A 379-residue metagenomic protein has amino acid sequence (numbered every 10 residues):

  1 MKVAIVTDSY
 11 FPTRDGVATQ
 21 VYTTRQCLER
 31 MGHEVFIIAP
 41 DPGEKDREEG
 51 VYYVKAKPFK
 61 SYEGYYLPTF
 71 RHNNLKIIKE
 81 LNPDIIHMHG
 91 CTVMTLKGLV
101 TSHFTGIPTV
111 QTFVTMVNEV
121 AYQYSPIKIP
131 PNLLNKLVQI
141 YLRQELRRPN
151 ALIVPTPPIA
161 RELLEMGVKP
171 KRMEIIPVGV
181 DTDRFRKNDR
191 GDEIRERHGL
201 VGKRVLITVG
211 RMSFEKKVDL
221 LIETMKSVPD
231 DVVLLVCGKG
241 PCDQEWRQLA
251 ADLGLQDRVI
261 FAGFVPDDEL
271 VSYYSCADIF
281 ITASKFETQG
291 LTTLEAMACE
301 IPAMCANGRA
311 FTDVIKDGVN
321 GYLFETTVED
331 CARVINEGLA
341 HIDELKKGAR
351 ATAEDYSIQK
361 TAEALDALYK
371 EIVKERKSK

Functional and structural regions predicted by a protein language model:
M1-A56, K360, D366: N-terminal subdomain of nucleotide-sugar transferases
T19, R204-S227, P241-R247: A conserved mid-protein helix/loop that constitutes part of the nucleotide-sugar donor-binding site
A39, Y53-K55, N132-N135, Q139-D189 (+1 more regions): Donor nucleotide-sugar binding/catalytic pocket of nucleotide-sugar-dependent glycosyltransferases
L146, F264-V265, S272-A277: Short alpha-helical donor nucleotide-sugar binding micro-motif in glycosyltransferases
K285: Aromatic "clamp/platform" in nucleotide-sugar-dependent glycosyltransferases that forms part of the donor/acceptor
P302-C305: Short hydrophobic beta-strand element within catalytic cores of glycosyltransferases and related nucleotide-activated
K316-G318, Y322-V328, N336-I342: Conserved acidic donor-binding segment of nucleotide-sugar-dependent glycosyltransferases
D343-Y356, A367: A short, well-ordered alpha-helix in the C-terminal region of glycosyltransferases
